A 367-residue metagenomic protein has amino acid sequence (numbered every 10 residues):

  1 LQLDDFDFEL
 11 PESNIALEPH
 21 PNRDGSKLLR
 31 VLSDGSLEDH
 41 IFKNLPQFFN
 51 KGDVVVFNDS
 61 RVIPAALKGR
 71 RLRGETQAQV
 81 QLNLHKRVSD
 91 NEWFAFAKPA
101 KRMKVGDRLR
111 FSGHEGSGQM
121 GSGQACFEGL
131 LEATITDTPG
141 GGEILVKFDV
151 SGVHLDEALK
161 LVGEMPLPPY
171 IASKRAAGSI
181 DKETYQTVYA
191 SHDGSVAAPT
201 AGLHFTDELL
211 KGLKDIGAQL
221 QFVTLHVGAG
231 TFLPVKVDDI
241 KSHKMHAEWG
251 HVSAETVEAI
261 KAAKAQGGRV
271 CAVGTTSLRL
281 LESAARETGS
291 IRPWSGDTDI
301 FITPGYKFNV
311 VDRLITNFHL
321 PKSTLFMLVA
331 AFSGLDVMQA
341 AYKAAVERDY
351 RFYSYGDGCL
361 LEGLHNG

Functional and structural regions predicted by a protein language model:
L1-E115, G121, A125-G367: Surface-exposed, charge/polar-rich loops and edge strands
